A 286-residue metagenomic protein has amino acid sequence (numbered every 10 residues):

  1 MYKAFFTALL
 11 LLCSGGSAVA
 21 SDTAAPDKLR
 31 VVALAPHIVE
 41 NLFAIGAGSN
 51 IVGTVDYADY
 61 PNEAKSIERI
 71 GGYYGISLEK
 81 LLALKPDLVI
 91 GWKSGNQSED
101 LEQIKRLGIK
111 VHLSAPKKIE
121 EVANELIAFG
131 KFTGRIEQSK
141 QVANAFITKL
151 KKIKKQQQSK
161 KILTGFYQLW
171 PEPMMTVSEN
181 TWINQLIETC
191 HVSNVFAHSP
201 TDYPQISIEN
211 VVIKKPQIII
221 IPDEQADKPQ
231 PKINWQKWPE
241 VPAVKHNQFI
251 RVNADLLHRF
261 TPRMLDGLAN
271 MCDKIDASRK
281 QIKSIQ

Functional and structural regions predicted by a protein language model:
A4-C13: Sec-dependent N-terminal signal peptides
G16-D22: Sec/Tat signal peptide C-region and signal peptidase I cleavage site
A25-R30, L88, S98-M175, F196-T201 (+2 more regions): Extracytoplasmic substrate-binding proteins
L29-L84, L88-N96, D100, V195: A short, structured surface patch at a secondary-structure boundary
V39-A44, D59-E63, P173-V177, I221 (+2 more regions): Short, solvent-exposed loop/turn elements at domain surfaces
V55, T181-Y203, D223, R251: His/Asp/Glu-enriched short active-site or ligand-binding loop at hydrolase and phosphoryl-transfer sites
L78-K85, L107, I206-K215: Short helices/loops that flank or line small-molecule/ion binding pockets
G95-R106, I218-W235: A ligand-binding cleft/hinge motif common to bilobed small-molecule-binding domains
